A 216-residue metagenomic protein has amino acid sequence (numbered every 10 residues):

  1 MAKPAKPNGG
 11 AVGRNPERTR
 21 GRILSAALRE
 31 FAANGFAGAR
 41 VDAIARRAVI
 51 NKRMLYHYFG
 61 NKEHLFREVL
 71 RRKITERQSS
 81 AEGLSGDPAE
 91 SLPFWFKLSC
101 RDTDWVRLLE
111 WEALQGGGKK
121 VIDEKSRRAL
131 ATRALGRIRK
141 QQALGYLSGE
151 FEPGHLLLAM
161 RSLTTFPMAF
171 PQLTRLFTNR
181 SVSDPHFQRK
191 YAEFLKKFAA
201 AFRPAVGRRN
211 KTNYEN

Functional and structural regions predicted by a protein language model:
M1-K6, F94-R101, A131-L144, S162-N216: C-terminal peripheral helix-coil segments that are non-catalytic and often amphipathic
R22, A26, E30-H64, E68: Helix-turn-helix
A33-A37, D102, L144: Short coil/turn segments at alpha/beta junctions that flank glycine-rich nucleotide-binding fingerprints
R71-E76: Short, basic, alpha-helical segments at the C-terminal edge of helix-turn-helix-like DNA-binding modules
Q78-E82, G118-L144, G154-H155, R189-E193: Amphipathic alpha-helical packing segments from all-alpha helical-bundle domains
S79-R107, R127, P153-L157: Hydrophobic alpha-helical connector segments
C100-V121, F170-T178: Amphipathic alpha-helical segments used for helix-helix packing
